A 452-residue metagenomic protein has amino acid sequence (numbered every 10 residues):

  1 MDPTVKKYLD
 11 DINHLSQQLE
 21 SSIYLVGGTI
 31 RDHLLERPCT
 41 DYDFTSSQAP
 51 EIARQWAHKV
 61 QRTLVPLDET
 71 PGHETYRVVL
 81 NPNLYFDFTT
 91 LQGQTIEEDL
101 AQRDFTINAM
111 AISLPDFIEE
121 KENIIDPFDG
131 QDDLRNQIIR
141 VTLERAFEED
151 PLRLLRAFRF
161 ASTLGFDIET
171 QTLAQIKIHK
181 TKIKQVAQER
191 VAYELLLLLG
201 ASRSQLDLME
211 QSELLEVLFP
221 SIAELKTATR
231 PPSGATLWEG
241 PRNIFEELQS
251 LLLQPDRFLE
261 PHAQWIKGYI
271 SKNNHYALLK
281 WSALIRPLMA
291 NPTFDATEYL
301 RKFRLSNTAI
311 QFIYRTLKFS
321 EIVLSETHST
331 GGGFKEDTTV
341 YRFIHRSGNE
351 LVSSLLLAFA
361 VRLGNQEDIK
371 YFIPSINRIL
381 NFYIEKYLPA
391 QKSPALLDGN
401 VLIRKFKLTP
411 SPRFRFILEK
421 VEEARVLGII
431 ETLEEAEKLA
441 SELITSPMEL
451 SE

Functional and structural regions predicted by a protein language model:
M1-E452: Catalytic cores of the polymerase beta-like nucleotidyltransferase superfamily and closely associated nucleotide
